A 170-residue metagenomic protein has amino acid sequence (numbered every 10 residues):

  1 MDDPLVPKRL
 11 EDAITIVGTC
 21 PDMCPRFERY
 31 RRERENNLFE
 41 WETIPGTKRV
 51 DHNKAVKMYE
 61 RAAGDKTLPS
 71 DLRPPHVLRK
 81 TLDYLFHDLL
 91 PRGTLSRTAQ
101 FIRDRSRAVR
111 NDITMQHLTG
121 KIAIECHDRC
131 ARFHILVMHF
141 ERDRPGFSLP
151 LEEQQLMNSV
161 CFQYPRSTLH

Functional and structural regions predicted by a protein language model:
M1-K121, E125, C130, H134-F140: N-terminal alpha-helical interaction modules that lie
N111, K121-H170: Long all-alpha helical scaffold domains
